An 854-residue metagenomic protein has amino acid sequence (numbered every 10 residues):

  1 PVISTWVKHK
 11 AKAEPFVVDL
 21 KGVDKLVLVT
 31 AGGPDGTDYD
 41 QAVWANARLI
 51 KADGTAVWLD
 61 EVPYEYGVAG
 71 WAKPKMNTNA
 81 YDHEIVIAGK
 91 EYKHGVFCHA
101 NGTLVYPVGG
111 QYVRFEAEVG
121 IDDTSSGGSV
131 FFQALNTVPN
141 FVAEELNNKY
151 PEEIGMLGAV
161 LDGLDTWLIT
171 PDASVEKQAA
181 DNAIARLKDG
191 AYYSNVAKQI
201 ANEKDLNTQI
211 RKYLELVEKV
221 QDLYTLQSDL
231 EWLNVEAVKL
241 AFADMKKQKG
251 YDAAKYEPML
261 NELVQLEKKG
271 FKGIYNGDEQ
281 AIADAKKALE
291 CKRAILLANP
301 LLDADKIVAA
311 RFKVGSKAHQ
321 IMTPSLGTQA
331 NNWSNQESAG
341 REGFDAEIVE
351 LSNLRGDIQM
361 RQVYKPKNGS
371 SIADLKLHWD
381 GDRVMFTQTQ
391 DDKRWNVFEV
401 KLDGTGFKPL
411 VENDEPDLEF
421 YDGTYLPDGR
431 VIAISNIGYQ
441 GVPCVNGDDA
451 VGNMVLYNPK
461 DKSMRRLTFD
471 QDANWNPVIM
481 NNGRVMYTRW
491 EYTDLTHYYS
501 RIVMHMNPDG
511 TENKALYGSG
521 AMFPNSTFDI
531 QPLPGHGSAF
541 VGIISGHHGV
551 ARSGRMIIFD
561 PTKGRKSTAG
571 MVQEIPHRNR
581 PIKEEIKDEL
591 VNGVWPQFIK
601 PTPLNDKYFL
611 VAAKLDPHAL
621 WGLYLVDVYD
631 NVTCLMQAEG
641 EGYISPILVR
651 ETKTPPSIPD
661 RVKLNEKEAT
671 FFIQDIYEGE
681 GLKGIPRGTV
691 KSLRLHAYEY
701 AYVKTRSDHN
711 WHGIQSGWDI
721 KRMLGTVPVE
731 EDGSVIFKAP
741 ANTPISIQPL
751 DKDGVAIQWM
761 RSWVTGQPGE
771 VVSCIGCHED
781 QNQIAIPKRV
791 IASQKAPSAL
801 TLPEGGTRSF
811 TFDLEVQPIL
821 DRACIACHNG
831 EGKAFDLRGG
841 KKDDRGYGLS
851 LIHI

Functional and structural regions predicted by a protein language model:
P1-F141: Gly-Asp-aromatic-enriched flexible segments
A13-P15, W44, T103, I372-D374 (+7 more regions): Conserved positions at the start
Y39-A45, S126-F132, G340-D345, D449 (+3 more regions): Short coil-to-beta strand junction motifs in C2/discoidin
S194-Q362: Long amphipathic alpha-helical scaffold segments
A285-L402, E412-L418, Y425-L426, I432-N436 (+4 more regions): Extended surface/linker regions that mediate inter-domain or inter-protein docking in multi-component redox
K393-L456, D461-W475: Asp-box/WD-like beta-propeller blade repeats and closely related beta-sheet repeat scaffolds
R466-A551, I819: Beta-propeller domains
I852-I854: Conserved small/polar residues in nucleotide/adenosyl-binding loops
